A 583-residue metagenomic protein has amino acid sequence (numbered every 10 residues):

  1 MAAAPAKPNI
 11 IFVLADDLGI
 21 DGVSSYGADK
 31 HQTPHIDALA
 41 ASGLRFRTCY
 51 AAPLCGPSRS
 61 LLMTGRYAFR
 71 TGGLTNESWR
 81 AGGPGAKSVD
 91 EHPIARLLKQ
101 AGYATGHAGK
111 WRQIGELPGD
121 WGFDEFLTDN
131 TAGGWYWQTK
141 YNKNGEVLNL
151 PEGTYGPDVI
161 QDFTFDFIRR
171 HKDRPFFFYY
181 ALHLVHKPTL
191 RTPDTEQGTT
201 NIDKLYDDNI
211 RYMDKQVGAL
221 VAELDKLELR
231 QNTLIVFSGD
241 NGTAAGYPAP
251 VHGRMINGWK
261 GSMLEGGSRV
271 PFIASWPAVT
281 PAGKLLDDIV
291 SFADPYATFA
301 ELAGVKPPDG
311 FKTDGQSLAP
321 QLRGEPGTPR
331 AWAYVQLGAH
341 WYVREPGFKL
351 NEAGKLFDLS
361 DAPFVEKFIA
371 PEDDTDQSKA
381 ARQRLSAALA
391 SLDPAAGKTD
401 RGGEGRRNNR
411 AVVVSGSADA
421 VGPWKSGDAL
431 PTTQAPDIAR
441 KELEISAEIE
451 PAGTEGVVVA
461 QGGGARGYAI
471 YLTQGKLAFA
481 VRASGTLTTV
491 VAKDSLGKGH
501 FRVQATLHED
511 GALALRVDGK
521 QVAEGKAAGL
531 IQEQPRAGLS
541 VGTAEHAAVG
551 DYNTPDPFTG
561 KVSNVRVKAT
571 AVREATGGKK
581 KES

Functional and structural regions predicted by a protein language model:
M1-E352, S360-A387, G422, T432 (+2 more regions): Formylglycine-dependent sulfatase
A52, V365-D373, N553-A575: Extracellular, beta-strand-rich glycan-interacting domains
F299, I445-P451, V503-A505, V565-R566: Short hydrophobic/aromatic patches on beta-strands that form ligand-binding or substrate-lining surfaces
A381-L389, K561-S583: Extended recognition patches within non-cytosolic domains
V413-A478, T559, A569-G578: Extracellular glycan-recognition modules
V481-R502: Short, aromatic/His-centered strand-loop micro-motif at the edge of beta-sheets
G499-L513, K568-T570: Localized edge beta-strand/strand-to-loop motifs within extracellular or lumenal beta-rich domains
G525-K561: Flexible glycan-contacting loops in extracellular carbohydrate-active proteins
